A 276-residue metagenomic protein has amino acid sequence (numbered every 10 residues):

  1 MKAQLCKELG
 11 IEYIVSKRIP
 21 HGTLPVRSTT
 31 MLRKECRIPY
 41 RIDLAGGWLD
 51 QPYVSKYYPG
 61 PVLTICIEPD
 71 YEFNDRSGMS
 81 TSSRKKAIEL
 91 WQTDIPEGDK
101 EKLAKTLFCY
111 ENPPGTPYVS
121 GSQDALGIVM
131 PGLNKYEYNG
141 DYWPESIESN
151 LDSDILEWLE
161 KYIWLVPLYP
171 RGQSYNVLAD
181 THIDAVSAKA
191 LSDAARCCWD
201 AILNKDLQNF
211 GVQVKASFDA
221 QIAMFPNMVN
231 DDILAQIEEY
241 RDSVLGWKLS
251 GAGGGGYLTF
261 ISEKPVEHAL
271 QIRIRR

Functional and structural regions predicted by a protein language model:
M1-R33: Classical nucleotidyltransferase
R18-P20, G254, I274: Residues that form or immediately flank small-molecule/cofactor binding pockets and catalytic motifs
K34-A45, L49-S83, W91-V119, A125-A252 (+1 more regions): C-terminal nucleotide
